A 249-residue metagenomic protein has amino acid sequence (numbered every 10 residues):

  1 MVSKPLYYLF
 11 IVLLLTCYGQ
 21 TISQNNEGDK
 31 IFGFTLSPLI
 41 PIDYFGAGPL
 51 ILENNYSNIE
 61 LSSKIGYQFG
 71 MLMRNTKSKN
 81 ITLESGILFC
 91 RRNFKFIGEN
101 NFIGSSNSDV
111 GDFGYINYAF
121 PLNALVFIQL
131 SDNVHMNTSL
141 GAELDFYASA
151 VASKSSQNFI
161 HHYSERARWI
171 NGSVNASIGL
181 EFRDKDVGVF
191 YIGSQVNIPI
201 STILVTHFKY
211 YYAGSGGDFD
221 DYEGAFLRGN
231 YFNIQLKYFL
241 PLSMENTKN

Functional and structural regions predicted by a protein language model:
M1-Y8: Bacterial N-terminal signal peptides that target proteins for export
K4, S37-I40, F120-L122, G193 (+2 more regions): Hydrophobic alpha-helix-in-membranes signature
Y8-C17: Bacterial N-terminal signal peptides
T21-R74, K237-M244, N249: Short glycine/proline- and aromatic-enriched beta-strand/turn motifs that initiate or cap beta-hairpins
G28-K30, S63-Y67, G114-F120, V134 (+2 more regions): Residues that define the transmembrane beta-barrel architecture of outer-membrane proteins
Y44-E60, R92-Y115, A148-R168, L204-G224: Flexible, solvent-exposed loop segments that connect beta-strands
R74-S153, D184, N233-L236, L240: Gram-negative (and chloroplast) outer-membrane scaffold detector with strong preference for beta-barrel transmembrane
R168-N249: Predominantly the C-terminal beta-signal and adjacent terminal strand-loop region of outer-membrane beta-barrel
